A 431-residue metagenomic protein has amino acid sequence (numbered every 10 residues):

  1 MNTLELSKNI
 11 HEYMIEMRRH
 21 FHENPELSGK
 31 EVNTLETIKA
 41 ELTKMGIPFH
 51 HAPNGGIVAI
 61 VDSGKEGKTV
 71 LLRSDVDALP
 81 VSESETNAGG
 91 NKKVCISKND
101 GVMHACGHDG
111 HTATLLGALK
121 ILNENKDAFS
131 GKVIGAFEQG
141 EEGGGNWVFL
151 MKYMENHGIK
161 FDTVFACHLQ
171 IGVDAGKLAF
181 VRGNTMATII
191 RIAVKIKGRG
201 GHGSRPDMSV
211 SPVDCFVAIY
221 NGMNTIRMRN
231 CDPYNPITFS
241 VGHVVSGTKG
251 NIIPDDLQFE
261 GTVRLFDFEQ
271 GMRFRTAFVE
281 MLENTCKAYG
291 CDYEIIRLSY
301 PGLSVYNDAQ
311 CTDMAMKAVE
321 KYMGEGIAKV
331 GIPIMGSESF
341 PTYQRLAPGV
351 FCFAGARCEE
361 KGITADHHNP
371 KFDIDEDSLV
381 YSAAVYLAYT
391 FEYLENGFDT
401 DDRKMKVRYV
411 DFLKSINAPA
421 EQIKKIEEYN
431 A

Functional and structural regions predicted by a protein language model:
M1-H104, D109, A113-S130: Acidic/His- and Gly-rich active-site-bordering loop/insert found across diverse amide/peptide-bond hydrolases
H11-M14, L35-K39, L115, V213 (+5 more regions): Hydrophobic face of alpha-helices
F21, A59, L72, H108 (+8 more regions): Divalent metal-coordination and catalytic microenvironments
L71-R73, S82, I192, F351-A356: Non-cysteine beta-strand/loop elements that form the S-adenosyl-L-methionine
L79, K92-M103, D109-G110, L122-H243 (+3 more regions): Histidine/acidic-residue-rich, glycine-tolerant segments that coordinate divalent metal ions
V81-K93, G183-T188, C358-A365: Short, flexible, mixed-charge acidic loops at enzyme active sites
V217-A431: Metal-dependent amide/peptide-bond hydrolase catalytic core, centered on the "pita-bread" metallohydrolase fold
